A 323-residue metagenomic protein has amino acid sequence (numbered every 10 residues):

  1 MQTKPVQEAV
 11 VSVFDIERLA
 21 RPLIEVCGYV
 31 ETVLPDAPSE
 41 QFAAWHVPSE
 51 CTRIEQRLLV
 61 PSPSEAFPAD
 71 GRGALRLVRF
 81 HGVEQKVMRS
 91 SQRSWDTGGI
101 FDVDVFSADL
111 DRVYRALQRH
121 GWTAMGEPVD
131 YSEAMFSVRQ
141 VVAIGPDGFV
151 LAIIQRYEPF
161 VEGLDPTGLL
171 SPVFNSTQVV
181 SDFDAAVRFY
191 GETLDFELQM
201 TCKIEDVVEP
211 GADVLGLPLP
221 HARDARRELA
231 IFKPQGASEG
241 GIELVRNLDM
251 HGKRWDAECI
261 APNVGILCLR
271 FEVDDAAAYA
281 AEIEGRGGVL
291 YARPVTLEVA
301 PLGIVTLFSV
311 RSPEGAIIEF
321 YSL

Functional and structural regions predicted by a protein language model:
M1-G82: Hydrophobic, helix-prone linear segments
M1-Q2, E8-V11, T32-D36, R57 (+7 more regions): Vicinal oxygen chelate
V6, G98-D102, F174, V264-L267: Eukaryotic phosphotyrosine signaling hubs
D15-V30, A116-R119, D182-L198: Amphipathic alpha-helical segments
A37-T52, Q85, I204-R223, G252 (+1 more regions): Short, flexible, glycine-rich and Lys/Arg-enriched loop motifs at helix boundaries that contact anionic partners
E65, V83-E84, S238, M250-H251: Active-site/binding-pocket entry motifs
R89-D96, P262: Long, charged/polar, surface-exposed segments that mediate recognition or autoinhibition
D249, P262-F271: Low-complexity, glycine/alanine/valine/leucine- and proline-rich hydrophobic stretches
